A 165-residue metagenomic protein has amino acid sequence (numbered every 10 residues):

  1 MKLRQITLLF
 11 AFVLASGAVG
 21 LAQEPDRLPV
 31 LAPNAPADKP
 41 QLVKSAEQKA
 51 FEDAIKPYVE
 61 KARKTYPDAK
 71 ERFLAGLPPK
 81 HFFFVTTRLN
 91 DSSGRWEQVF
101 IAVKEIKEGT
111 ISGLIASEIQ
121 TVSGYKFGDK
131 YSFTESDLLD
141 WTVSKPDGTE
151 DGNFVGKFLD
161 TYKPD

Functional and structural regions predicted by a protein language model:
M1-L8: Bacterial N-terminal signal peptides that target proteins for export
I6, V19-F100, K104-D165: Mixed-charge, low-complexity intrinsically disordered regions
L9-G17: Bacterial N-terminal signal peptides
